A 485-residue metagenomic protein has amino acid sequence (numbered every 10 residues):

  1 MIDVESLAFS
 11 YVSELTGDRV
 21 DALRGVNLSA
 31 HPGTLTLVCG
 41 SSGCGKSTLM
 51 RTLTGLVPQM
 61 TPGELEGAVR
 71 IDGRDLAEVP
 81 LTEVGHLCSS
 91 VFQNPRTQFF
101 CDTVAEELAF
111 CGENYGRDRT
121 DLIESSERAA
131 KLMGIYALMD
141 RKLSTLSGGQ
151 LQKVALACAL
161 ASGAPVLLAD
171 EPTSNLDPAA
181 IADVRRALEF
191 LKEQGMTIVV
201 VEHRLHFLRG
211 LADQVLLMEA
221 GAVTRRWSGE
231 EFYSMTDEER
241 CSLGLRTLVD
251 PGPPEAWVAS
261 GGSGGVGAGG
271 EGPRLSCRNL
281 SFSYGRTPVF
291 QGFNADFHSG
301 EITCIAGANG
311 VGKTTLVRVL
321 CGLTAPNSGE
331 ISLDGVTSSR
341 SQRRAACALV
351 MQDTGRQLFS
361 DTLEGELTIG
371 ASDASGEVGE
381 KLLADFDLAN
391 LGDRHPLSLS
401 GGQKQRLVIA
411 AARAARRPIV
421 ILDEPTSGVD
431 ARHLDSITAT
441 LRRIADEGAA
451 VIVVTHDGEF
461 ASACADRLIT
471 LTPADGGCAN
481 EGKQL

Functional and structural regions predicted by a protein language model:
T54, C321: Helix-to-loop junction immediately C-terminal to a conserved catalytic motif
A68-E83, E330-R343: ABC ATPase NBD Q-loop/coupling interface
T120-L138, G376-L391: Conserved ABC ATPase "signature" region
K142-L146, Q150, H395-L399, Q403: Conserved ABC ATPase signature
L156, I409-A410: Hydrophobic anchor residue at the start of the ABC signature
A159-L160, A412-R413: ABC ATPase C-loop
L167-D170, V420-D423: Catalytic Walker B motif of ABC-type/P-loop ATPase nucleotide-binding domains
E202-H203, T455-H456: H-loop/switch region of ABC-family ATPase nucleotide-binding domains
